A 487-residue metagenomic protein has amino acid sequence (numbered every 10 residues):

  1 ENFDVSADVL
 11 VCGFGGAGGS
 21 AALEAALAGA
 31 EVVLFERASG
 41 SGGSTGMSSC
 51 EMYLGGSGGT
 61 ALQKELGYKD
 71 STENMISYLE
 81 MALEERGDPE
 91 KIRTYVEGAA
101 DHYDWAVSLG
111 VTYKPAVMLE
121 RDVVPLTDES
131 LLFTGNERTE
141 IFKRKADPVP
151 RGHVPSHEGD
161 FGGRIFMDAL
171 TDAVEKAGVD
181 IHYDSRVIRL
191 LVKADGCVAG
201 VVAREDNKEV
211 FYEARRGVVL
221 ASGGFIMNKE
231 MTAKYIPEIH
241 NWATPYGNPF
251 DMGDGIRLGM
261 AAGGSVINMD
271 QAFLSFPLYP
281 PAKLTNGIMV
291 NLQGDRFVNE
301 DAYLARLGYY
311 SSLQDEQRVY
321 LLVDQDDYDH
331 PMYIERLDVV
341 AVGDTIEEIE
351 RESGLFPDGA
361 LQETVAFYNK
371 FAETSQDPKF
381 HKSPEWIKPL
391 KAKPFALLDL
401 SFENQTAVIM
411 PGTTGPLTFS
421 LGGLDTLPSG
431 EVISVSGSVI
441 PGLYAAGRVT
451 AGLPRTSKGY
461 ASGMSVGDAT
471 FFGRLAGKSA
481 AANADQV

Functional and structural regions predicted by a protein language model:
E1-V9, L27, A451-P454, K458 (+1 more regions): Extreme N-terminal leader/targeting segments of oxidoreductases
A7-L34: N-terminal Rossmann-like FAD-binding beta1-loop-alpha1 element of flavoenzymes
L27-S48: Glycine-rich FAD pyrophosphate-binding loop
Y53-Y95: Glycine-rich active-site loop/strand segments that organize a redox cofactor
T94-E209, K229-E230, A372-L398: Conserved redox-cofactor binding core of oxidoreductases
F161, E205-K208, Y212-P277, G430 (+2 more regions): Glycine-rich loop(s) and the adjacent beta-strand/alpha-helix scaffold that form part
R189, C197, A360-S457: A glycine-rich dinucleotide-binding beta-alpha-beta segment and adjacent secondary-structure elements that constitute
M252, I256-L258, A262-A360: An anion/pyrophosphate-binding glycine-rich loop and adjacent beta-alpha core in soluble alpha-beta enzymes
